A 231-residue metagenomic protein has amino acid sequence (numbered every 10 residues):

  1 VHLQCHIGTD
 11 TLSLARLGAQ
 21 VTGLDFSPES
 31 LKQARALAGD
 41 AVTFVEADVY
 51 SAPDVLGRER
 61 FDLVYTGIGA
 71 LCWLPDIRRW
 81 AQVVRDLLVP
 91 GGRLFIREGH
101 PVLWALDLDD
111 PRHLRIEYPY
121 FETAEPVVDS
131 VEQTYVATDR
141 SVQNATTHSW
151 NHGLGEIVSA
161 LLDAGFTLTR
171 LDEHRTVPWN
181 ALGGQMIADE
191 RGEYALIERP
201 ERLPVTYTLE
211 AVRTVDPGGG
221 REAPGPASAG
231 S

Functional and structural regions predicted by a protein language model:
V1-P53: Class I SAM-dependent methyltransferase SAM/SAH-binding core
D54-V64: A short acidic, Gly/Pro-enriched loop at the edge of an enzyme's catalytic core that lines a small-molecule cofactor
D62-R78: A short SAM/SAH-binding and catalytic strip from SAM-dependent methyltransferases
R78-R93: A short glycine-rich, Lys/Arg-flanked "PGG" loop and its adjoining helix->strand segment in the class I
R93-Y135: Conserved class I S-adenosyl-L-methionine
E98-R112, R140-E156: Acceptor-substrate binding/catalytic loop of class I
T147-L171: Short alpha-helix
A164-F166, A188-E190, Y194, E198-G225: Core SAM-dependent methyltransferase catalytic element
